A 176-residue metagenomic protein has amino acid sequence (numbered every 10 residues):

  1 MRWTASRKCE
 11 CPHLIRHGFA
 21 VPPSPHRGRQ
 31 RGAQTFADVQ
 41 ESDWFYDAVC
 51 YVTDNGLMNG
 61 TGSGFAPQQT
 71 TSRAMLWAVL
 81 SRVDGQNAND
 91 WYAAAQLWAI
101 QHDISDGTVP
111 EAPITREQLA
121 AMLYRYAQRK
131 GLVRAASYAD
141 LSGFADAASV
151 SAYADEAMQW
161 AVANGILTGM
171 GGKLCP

Functional and structural regions predicted by a protein language model:
R7-P23: C-terminal beta-strand-rich structural cap/linker in extracellular carbohydrate-active enzymes
P22-Y46, D54-Q118, L123-A154, L167-P176: Feature responds to low-complexity, polar/acidic, surface-exposed segments characteristic of secreted/exported proteins
M158: Non-catalytic cell-wall polysaccharide-engagement segments
A161: Histidine- and acidic-residue-rich, metal-dependent catalytic cores
